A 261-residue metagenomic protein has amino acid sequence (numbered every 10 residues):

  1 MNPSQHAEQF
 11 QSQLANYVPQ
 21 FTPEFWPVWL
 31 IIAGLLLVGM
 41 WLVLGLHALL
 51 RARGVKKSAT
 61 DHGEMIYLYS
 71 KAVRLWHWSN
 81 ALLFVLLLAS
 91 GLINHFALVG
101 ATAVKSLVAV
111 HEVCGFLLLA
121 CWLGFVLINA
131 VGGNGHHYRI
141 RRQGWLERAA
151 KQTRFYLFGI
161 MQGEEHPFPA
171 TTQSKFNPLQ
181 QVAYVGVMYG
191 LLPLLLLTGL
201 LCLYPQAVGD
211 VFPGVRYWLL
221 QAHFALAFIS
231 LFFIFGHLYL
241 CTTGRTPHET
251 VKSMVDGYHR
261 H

Functional and structural regions predicted by a protein language model:
M1-H261: Membrane-embedded alpha-helical bundles that constitute the cytochrome b-like, heme-associated redox core of multi-pass
